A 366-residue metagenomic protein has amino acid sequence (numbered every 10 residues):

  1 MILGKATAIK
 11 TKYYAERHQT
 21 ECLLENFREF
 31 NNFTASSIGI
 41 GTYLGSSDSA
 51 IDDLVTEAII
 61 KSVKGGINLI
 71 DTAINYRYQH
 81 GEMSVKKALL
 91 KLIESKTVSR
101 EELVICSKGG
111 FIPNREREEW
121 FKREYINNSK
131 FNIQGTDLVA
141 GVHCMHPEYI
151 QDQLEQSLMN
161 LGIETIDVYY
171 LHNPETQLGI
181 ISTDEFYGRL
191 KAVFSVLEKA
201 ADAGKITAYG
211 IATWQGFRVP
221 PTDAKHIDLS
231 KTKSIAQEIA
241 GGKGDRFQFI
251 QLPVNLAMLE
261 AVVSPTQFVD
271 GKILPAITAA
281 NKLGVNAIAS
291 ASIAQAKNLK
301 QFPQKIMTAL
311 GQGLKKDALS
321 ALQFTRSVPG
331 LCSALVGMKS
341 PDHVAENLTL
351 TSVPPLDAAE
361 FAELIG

Functional and structural regions predicted by a protein language model:
I2-N26, I59, Y78, A88 (+3 more regions): Beta/alpha (TIM)-barrel catalytic core signal, keyed to glycine-rich beta->alpha loops juxtaposed to Asp/Glu that bind
E29-D48, S107-G141, Y170-L178, A294-Q301: N-terminal small/glycine-rich loop or linker at the start of catalytic domains across soluble metabolic enzymes
I40, I70, I166, Y209: Glycine-centered flexible beta-alpha turn that most often forms the glycine-rich phosphate-binding loop
G41-L54, Q134-Q151, G179-F186, K305-K315: Active-site mouth loops of central-metabolism enzymes
E57-Y78: Catalytic domains of carbohydrate-active enzymes, especially glycoside hydrolases
K61, G65, L161, V328-P329: Structural motif
D71-T72, S107, I211, A289: Hydrophobic residues in well-ordered beta-strands that form the structural core
Q79-S95: Glycine-rich loop at the start of a catalytic domain that most often binds anionic cofactors/ligands
